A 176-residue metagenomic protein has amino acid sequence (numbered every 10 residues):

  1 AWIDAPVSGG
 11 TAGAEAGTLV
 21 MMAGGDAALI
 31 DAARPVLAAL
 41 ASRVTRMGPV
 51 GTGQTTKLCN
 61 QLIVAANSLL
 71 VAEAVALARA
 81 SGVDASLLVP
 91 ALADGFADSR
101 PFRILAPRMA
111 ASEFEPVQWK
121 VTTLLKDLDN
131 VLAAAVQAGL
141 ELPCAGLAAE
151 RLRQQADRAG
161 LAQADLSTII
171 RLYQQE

Functional and structural regions predicted by a protein language model:
A1-L62: Rossmann-fold dinucleotide-binding core
T52-Y173: Helical "substrate-binding/catalytic lid" subdomain of Rossmann-like NAD(P)-dependent dehydrogenases/reductases
